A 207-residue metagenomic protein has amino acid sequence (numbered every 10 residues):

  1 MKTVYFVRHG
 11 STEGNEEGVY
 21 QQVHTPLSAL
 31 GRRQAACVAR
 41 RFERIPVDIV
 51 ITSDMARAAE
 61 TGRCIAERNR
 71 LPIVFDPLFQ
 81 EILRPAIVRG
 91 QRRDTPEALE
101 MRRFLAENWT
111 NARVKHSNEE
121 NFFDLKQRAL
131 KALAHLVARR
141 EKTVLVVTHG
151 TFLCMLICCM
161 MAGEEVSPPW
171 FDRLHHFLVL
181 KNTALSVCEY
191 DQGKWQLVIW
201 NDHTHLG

Functional and structural regions predicted by a protein language model:
M1-Y5: Extreme N-terminal starter segment of soluble prokaryotic enzymes
R8-C64, N118-L130: Loop-to-helix element that buttresses phosphate recognition and phosphoryl-transfer chemistry
E16-V19, P85-R89, C158-M160: Short aromatic-enriched loop/helix-cap "lid" or pocket-rim segments at secondary-structure transitions that line
C37-T110, K181: Phosphate-coordination/substrate-recognition cap region in phosphate-metabolizing enzymes
D54-M55, L78, V146-T151, W200: Short, well-ordered beta-to-alpha junction loops that form the rim of enzyme active sites and present histidine/acidic
R102-D124: Short glycine/proline- and acidic residue-enriched helix-loop micro-motifs that form flexible lids or anion-recognition
K131-K194: Active-site-adjacent alpha-helix immediately C-terminal to a catalytic or transition-state-stabilizing loop
K194-G207: Acidic, His/Gly-rich catalytic cores of divalent-metal-dependent hydrolytic chemistry
